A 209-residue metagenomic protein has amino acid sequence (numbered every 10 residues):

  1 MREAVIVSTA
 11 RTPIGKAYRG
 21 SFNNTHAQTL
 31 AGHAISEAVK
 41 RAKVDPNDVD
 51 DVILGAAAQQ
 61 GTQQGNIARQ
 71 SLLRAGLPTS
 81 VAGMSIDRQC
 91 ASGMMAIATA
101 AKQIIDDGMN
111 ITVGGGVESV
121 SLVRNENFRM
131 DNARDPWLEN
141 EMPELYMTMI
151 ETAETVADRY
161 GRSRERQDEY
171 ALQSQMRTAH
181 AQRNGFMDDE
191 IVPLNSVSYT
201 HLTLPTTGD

Functional and structural regions predicted by a protein language model:
M1-A27, D158: Condensing-enzyme catalytic core mediating Claisen C-C bond formation in acyl metabolism
R11-P13, N24-H33, R166-L202: N-terminal extracellular/periplasmic Venus flytrap/periplasmic-binding protein-like
A27-A42, I67-S71, A96, M149-V156 (+1 more regions): Short, well-ordered amphipathic alpha-helical segments that serve as non-catalytic structural scaffolds within diverse
A38-D48, Y160-G161: Phosphate/pyrophosphate-binding loops at sites that engage ATP/ADP/AMP, CoA/4′-phosphopantetheine, polyphosphate
A56-N110, E144-E151: Conserved catalytic cysteine-centered active-site region of acyl-thioester-dependent Claisen-condensing enzymes
D87-E118, A157-F186: Active-site-proximal alpha-helical scaffold in enzymes
A101, D106-Y160: Flexible glycine-/small-residue-enriched beta->alpha junction loops that bind anionic phosphate/pyrophosphate groups
H201-D209: Single conserved hydrophobic/aromatic residue that forms the stacking wall/gate of nucleotide- or nucleobase-binding
